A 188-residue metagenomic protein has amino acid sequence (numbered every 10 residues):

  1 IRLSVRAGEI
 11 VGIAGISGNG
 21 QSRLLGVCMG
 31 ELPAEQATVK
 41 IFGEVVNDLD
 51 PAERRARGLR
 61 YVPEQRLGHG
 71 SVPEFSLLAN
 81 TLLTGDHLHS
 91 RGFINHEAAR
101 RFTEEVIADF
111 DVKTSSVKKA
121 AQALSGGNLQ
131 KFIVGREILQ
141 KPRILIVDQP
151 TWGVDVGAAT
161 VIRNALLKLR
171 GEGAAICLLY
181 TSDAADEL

Functional and structural regions predicted by a protein language model:
L25-G126: Conserved P-loop NTPase catalytic core
V134: Hydrophobic anchor residue at the start of the ABC signature
K141: Conserved catalytic motifs of ABC-family nucleotide-binding domains
L145-Q149: Catalytic Walker B motif of ABC-type/P-loop ATPase nucleotide-binding domains
T160-E172: Helical segment within the ABC ATPase nucleotide-binding domain
Y180-L188: Single conserved hydrophobic/aromatic residue that forms the stacking wall/gate of nucleotide- or nucleobase-binding
